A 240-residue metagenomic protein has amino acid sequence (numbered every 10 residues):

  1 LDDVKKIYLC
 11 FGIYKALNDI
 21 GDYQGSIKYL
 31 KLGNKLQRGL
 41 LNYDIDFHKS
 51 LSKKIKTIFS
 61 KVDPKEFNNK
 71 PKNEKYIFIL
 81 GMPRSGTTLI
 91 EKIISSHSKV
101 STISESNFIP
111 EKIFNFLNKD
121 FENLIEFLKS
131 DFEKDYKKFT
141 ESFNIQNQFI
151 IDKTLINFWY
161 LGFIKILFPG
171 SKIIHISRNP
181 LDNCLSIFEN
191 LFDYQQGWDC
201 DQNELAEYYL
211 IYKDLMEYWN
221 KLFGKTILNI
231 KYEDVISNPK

Functional and structural regions predicted by a protein language model:
L1-F143: Alpha-helical solenoid repeat scaffolds of the TPR/TPR-like class and their adjacent stem/linker regions that mediate
V100-I103, F108-I125, I145-K240: PAPS-dependent sulfotransferase catalytic domain
